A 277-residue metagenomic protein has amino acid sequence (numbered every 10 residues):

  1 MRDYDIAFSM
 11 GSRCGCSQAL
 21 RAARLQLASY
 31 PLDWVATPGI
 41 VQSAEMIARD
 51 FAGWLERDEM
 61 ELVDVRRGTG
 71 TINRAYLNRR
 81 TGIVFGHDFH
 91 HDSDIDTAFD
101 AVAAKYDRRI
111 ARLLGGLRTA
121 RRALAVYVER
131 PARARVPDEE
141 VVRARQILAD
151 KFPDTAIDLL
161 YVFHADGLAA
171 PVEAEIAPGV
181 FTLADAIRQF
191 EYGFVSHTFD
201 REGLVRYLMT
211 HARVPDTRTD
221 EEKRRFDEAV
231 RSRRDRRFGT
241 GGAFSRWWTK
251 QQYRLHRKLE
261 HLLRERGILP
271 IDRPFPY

Functional and structural regions predicted by a protein language model:
M1-K250, R254-Y277: Extracellular glycan-modifying ectodomains
